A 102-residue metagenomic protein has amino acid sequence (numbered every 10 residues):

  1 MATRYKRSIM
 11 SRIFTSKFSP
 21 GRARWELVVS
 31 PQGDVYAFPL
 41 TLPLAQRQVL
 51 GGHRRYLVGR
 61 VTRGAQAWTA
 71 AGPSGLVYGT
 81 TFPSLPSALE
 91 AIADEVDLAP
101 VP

Functional and structural regions predicted by a protein language model:
A2-G52: Negatively charged, low-complexity tracts enriched in Asp/Glu with abundant Ser/Thr
Y5, P43, G64, A71 (+1 more regions): Serine/threonine-rich, low-complexity intrinsically disordered segments
W25-V29, R60-V61, F82: Short, exposed beta-strand/loop patches in secreted or surface proteins that constitute
A37-T41, V58, L85, I92-A93: A generic structural signal for ordered secondary structure
L40, P73-S87: A short, exposed loop/beta-hairpin motif centered on an aromatic-Gly-Thr core
L50-V77: Short aromatic-glycine-(Arg/Gly/Cys) micro-motifs in beta-strand/loop hairpins
G64-A71, P86-E95: Short, surface-exposed linear segments at secondary-structure transitions and domain or protein termini
V96-P102: Short, charged, intrinsically disordered terminal tails
